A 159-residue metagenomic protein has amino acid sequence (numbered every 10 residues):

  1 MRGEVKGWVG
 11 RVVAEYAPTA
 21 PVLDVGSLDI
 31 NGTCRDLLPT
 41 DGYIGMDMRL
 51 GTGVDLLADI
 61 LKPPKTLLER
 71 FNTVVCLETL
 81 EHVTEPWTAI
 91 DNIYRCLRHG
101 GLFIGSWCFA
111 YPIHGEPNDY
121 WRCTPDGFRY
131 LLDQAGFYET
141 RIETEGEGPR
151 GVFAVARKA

Functional and structural regions predicted by a protein language model:
M1-E69, T73, W87-I90, W121 (+1 more regions): Conserved N-terminal segment of class I S-adenosyl-L-methionine
T52-V54, Y111-E116: A short acidic, helix-capping loop that chelates divalent metal ions and anchors anionic groups
T73-T79: A short beta-strand submotif of the Rossmann-like class I SAM-dependent methyltransferase core that lines
W87-H99: A short glycine-rich, Lys/Arg-flanked "PGG" loop and its adjoining helix->strand segment in the class I
G100-C108: Conserved beta-strand signature within the Rossmann-like core of class I S-adenosyl-L-methionine
Y120-A135: Short alpha-helix
G136-G148: Conserved S-adenosyl-L-methionine
G146-A159: Core SAM-dependent methyltransferase catalytic element
